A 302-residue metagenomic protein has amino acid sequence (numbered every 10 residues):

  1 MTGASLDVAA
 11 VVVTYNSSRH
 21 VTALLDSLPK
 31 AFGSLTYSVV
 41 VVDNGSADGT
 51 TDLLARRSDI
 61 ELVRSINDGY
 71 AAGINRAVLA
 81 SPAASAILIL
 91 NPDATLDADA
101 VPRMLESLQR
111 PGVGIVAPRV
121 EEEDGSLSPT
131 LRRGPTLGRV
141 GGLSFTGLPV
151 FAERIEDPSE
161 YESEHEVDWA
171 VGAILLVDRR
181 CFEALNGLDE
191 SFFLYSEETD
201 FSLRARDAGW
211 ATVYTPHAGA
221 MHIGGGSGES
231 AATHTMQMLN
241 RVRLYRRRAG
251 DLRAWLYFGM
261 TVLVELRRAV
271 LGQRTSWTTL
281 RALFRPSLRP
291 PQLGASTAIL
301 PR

Functional and structural regions predicted by a protein language model:
S17-F32: Short, well-formed alpha-helical segments that are part of the catalytic scaffolds of diverse glycosyltransferases
S27, D43-T51: A conserved acidic beta->alpha catalytic loop
R64-P82: Glycine-rich, basic loop-to-helix element that forms the pyrophosphate-binding segment of sugar-nucleotide handling
A84-T95: Short beta-strand-to-loop acidic/aromatic patch adjacent to the donor-nucleotide binding site
A98-T130: Conserved donor NDP-sugar-binding/catalytic core segment of glycosyltransferases
P135-V167: Short, flexible, basic/aromatic active-site loop/helix in glycosyltransferases
S163, D168-G219: A short, conserved alpha-helix in the catalytic core of glycosyltransferases
A232-V242, R246, G250-R302: Non-catalytic, C-terminal membrane-associated alpha-helical segments of glycosyltransferases
